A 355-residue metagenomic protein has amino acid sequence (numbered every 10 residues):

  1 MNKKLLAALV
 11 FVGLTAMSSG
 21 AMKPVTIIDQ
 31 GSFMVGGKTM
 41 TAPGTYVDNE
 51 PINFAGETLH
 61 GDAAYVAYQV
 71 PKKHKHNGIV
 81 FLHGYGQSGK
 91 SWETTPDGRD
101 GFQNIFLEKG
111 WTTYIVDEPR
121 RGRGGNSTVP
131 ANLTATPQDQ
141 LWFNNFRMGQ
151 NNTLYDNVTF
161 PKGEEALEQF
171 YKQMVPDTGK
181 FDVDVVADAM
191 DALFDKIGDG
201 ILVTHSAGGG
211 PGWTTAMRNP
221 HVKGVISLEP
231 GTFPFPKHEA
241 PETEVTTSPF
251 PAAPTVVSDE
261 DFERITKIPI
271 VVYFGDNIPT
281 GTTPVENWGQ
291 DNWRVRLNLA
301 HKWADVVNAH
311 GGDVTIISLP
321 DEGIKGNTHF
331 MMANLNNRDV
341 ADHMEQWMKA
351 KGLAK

Functional and structural regions predicted by a protein language model:
M22-H74: N-terminal cap/lid segment of alpha/beta-hydrolase-fold proteins
H76-G84: Short beta-strand element of the alpha/beta-hydrolase
H83-T95: Active-site glycine-rich loops that stabilize anionic/oxyanionic intermediates across multiple enzyme folds
R99-G124: Conserved alpha/beta-hydrolase
K180-G200: Conserved acidic catalytic loop of the alpha/beta-hydrolase fold
V203-G212: Gly/Ala-rich beta-loop-alpha elbow adjacent to hydrolase catalytic centers
T232-H310, T315-I317: The feature captures the conserved acid-bearing segment of alpha/beta-hydrolase catalytic domains
G326, F330-K355: Catalytic active-site module of serine/aspartate enzymes centered on a nucleophile-bearing elbow/loop
